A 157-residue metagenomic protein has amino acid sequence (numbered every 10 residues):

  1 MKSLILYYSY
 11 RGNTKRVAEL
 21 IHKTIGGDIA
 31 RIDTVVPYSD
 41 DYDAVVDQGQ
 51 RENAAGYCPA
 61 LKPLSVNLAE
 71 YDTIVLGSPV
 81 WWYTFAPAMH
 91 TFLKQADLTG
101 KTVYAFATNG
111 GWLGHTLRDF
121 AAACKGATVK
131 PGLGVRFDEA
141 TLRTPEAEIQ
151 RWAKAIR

Functional and structural regions predicted by a protein language model:
M1-L76, Y83-F85, H90, K94 (+1 more regions): N-terminal beta1-alpha1-beta2 submodule of the flavodoxin-like/Rossmannoid cofactor-binding fold
I5, L76, Y104-A107, P131: Structural beta-sheet core signal
D28, T128-P131: Conserved beta-strand segments of alpha/beta enzyme cores
L68, K94-G100, C124-K125: Short, conserved loop/helix-junction motifs that constitute active-site signature segments in enzyme catalytic cores
P79-W82, N109: Short glycine-rich anion-binding loops that position phosphate/pyrophosphate groups of nucleotides and phosphorylated
T108-G111, F120: Rossmann-like NAD(P)(H) cofactor-binding subdomain of soluble oxidoreductases
T116-K125: Short, aromatic/basic amphipathic alpha-helical patches
K130-R157: Glycine-rich phosphate/pyrophosphate-binding loop and the adjoining helix
